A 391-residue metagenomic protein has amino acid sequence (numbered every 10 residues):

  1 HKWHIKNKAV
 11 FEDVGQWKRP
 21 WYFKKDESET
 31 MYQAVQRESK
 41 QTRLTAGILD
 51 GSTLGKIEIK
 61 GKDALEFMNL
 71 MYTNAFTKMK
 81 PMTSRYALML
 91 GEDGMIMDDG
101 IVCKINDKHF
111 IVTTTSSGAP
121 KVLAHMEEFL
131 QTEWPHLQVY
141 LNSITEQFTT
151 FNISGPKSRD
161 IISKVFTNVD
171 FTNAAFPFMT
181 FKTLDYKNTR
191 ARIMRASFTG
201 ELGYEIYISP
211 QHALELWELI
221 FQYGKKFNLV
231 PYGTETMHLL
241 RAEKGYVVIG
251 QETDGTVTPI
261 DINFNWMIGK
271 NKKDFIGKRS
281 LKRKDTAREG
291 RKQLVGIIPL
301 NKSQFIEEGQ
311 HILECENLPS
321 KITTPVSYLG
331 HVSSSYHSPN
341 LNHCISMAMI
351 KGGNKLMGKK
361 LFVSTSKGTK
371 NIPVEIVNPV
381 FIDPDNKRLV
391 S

Functional and structural regions predicted by a protein language model:
H1-D13, R19-T30, N106-K108, T113-S391: Conserved, structured C-terminal
H1-L90, M95: Acidic, proline/glycine-enriched N-terminal capping motif
R43, D99-G100, M194: Short beta-strand/turn micro-motifs at beta-sheet edges
D50, D99, E205: Acidic active-site catalytic centers that drive phospho-/nucleotidyl reactions and related ester hydrolyses
G55, A87, G100-I101, K182 (+2 more regions): Residue-level detector of beta-strand structural context in well-folded domains
A75-F129: Well-ordered mid-protein domain cores that form the structural environment of catalytic cofactors
